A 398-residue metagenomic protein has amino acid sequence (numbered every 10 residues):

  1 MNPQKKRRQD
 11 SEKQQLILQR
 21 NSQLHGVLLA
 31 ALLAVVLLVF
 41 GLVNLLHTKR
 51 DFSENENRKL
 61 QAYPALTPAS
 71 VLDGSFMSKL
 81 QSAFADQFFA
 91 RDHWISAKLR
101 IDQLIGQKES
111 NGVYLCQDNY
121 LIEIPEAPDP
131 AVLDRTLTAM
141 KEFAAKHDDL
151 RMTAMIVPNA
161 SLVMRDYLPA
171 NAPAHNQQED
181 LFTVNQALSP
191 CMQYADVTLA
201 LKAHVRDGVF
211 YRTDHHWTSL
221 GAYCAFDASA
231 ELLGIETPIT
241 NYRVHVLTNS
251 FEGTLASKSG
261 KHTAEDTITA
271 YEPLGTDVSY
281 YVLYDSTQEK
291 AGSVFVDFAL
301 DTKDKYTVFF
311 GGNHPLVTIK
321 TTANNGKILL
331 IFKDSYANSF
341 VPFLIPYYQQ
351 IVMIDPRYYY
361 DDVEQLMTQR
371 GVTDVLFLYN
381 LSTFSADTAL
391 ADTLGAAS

Functional and structural regions predicted by a protein language model:
M1-S398: Extracellular glycan-modifying ectodomains
